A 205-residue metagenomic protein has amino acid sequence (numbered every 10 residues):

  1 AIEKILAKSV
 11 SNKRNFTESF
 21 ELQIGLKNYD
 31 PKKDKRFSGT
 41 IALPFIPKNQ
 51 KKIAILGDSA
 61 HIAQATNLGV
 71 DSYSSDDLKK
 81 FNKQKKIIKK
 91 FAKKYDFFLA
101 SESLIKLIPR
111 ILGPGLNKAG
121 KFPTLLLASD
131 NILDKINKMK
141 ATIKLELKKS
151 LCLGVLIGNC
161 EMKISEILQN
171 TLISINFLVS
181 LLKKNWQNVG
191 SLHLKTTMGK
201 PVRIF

Functional and structural regions predicted by a protein language model:
K4-A63, K80-I88: Translation machinery proteins
K13-T17, L181-H193: Flexible, glycine/charged-enriched surface loops at secondary-structure junctions
P44-N49, K89-A92, L145-K148, K184-Q187 (+1 more regions): Solvent-exposed alpha-helices and their adjacent loops that cap or buttress functional pockets in soluble metabolic
G57, V155-N159, T196-M198: Flexible glycine-/small-residue-rich
A65, L194: Residue-level signature of catalytic and energy-coupling elements of molecular machines, predominantly ATP/GTP-dependent
L68-V70: Active-site-proximal glycine-rich helix-loop-beta segment
S72-L181: Long, charge-patterned amphipathic alpha-helical coiled-coil/hairpin "stalk" segments used as oligomerization
K163-I164, K200-F205: Short active-site-adjacent structural elements
